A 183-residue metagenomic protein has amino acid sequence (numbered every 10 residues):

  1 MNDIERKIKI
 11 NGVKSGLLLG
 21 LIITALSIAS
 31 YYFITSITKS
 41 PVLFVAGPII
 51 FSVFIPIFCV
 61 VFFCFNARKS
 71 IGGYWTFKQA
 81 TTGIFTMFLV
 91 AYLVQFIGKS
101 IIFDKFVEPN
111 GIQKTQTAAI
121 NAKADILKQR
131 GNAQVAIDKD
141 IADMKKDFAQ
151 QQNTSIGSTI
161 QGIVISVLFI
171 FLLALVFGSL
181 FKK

Functional and structural regions predicted by a protein language model:
M1-S70: Transmembrane alpha-helical insertion/packing segments
I10-L18, T82-A91, Q161: Alpha-helical transmembrane segments of multi-pass membrane proteins
I22-S30, I55-P56, A91-Q95, K99 (+3 more regions): Alpha-helical transmembrane segments of multipass membrane proteins
R68-K69, F77-K78, T82-S100: Hydrophobic secretory-pathway targeting helix
K69, L172-K183: Juxtamembrane interface at the cytosolic side of transmembrane helices
F96-R130: Functional transmembrane-helix hotspots
K128-Q150: Low-complexity, acidic polar-rich segments
A142-L168: Individual transmembrane alpha-helix segments
